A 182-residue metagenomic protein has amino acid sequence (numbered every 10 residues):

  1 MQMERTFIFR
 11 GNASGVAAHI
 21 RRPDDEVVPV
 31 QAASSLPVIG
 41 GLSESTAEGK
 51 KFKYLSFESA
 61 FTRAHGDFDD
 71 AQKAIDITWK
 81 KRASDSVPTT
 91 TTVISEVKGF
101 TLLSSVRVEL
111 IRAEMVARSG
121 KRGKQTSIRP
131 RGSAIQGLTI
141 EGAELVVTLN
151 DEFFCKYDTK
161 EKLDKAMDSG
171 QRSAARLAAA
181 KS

Functional and structural regions predicted by a protein language model:
M1-S182: Extended, solvent-exposed, non-transmembrane regions
